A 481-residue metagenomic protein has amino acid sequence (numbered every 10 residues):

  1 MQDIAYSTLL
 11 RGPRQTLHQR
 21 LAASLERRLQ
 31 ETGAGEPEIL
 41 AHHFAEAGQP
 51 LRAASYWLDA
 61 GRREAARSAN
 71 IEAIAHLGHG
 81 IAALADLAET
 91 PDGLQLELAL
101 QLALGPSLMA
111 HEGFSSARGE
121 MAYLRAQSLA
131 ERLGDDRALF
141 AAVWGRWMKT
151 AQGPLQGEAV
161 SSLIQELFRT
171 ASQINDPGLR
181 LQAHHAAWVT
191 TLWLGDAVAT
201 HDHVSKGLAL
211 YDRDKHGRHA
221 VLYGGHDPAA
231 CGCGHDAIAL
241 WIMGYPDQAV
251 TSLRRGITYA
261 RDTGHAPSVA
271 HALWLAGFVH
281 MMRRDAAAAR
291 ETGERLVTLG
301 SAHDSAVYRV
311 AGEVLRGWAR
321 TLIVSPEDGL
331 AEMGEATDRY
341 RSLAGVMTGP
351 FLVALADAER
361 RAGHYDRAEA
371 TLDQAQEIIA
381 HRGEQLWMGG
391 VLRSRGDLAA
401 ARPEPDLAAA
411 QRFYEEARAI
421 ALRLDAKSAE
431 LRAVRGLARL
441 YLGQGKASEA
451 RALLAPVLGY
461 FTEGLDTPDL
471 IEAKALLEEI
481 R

Functional and structural regions predicted by a protein language model:
M1-A75, H79-A88, L129, E359: Short secondary-structure boundary elements
Y6, A41-H42, S55-L58, R62 (+10 more regions): Amphipathic alpha-helical repeat scaffolds
Y6, L29-Q30, A69, A85-E89 (+9 more regions): Short, flexible helix-adjacent loops and helix caps
Q15, Q19, A34-A41, L51-A54 (+15 more regions): Start-of-helix signal in alpha-solenoid helical-repeat scaffolds, especially tetratricopeptide repeats
A23, Q101, A126-Q127, H184 (+4 more regions): Helix-coil-helix junctions within alpha-helical repeat/solenoid scaffolds
R28, A47, D86-L87, H111 (+7 more regions): Glycine-centered coil turns and helix-coil junctions that link the paired helices within alpha-helical repeat units
G35, G48, A88, D92 (+9 more regions): Structural signature of alpha-solenoid helical repeat scaffolds
G78-H280: Internal alpha-solenoid helical repeat scaffolds
